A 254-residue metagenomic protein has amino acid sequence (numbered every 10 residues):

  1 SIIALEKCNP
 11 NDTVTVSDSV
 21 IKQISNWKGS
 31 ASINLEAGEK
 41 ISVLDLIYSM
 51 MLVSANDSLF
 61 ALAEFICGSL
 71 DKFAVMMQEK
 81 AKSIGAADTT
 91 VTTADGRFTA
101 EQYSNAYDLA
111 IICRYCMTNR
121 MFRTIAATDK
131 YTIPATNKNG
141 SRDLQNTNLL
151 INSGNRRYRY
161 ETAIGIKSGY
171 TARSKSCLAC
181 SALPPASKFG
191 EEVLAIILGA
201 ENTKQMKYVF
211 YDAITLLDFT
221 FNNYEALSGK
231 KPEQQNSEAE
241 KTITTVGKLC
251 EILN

Functional and structural regions predicted by a protein language model:
S1-Y107, C116-R120: Active-site-adjacent loops and short helices of periplasmic peptidoglycan-processing enzymes
A86-A87, F98-Y103, Y107-D108, C113-N254: Domain-terminus/edge residues, biased toward the C-terminal soluble/receptor-binding domains of extracytoplasmic
